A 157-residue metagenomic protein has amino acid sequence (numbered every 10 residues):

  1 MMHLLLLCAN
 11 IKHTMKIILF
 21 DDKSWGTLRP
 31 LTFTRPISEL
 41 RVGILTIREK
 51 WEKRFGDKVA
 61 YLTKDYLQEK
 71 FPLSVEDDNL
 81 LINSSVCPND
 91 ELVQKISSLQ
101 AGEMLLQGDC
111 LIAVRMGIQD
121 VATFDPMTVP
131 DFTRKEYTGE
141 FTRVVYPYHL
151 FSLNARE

Functional and structural regions predicted by a protein language model:
H3-L4, T14-E157: Terminal amphipathic alpha-helical/low-complexity segments used for targeting or macromolecular assembly
